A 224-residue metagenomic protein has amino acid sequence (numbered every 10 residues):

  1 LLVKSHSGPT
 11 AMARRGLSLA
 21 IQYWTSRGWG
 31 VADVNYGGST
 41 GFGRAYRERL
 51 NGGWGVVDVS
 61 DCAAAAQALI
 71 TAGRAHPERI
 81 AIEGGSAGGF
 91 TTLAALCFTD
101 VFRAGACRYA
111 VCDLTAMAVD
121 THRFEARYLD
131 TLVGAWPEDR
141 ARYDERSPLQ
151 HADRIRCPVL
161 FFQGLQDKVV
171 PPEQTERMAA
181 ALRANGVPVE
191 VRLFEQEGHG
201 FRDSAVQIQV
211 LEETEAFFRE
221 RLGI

Functional and structural regions predicted by a protein language model:
L1-S7: Short beta-strand element of the alpha/beta-hydrolase
K4, A20, D33-I224: Active-site-proximal cap/loop segments of hydrolase catalytic domains
S7-A11, V31: Serine-hydrolase catalytic-loop signature spanning alpha/beta hydrolases and amidase-signature enzymes
P9, G16, G38: Active-site donor-sugar recognition loop in glycosyltransferases
A11-M12, D113: Short beta->alpha connector loops of Rossmann-like oxidoreductase domains
M12-R14, E173: Short N-terminal helix/helix-N-cap motif within the alpha/beta-hydrolase-1
R15-N35: Short amphipathic alpha-helix adjacent to the substrate-entry channel of hydrolases
